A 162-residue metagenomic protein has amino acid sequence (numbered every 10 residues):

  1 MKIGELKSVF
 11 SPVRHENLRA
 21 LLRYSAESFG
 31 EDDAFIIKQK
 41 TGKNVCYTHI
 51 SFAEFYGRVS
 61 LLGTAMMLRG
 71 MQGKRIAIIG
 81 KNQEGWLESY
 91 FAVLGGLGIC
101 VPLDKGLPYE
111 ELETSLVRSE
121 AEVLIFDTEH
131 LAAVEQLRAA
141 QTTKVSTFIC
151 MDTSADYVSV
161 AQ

Functional and structural regions predicted by a protein language model:
I3, K40-N44, Y157: A short, flexible beta-alpha/helix-coil linker loop
K7-N17, Y157-Q162: Flexible, low-complexity linker/hinge segments
P12-K38, G57: A short N-terminal helical cap/helix-turn-helix that marks the beginning of AMP-binding/adenylate-forming
A20, G57, L61-T64, G95 (+1 more regions): Generic recognition of well-ordered alpha-helical segments within structured catalytic/regulatory domains
L22, S89, V134: Aromatic/hydrophobic pocket-lining residues that form π-stacking "cages" and hydrophobic walls in ligand
A34-Q83, L87-F91, P108-E113, Q162: Conserved AMP-binding/adenylate-forming core of the ANL superfamily
G95-Q162: Structural core segment of the AMP-binding/adenylate-forming
